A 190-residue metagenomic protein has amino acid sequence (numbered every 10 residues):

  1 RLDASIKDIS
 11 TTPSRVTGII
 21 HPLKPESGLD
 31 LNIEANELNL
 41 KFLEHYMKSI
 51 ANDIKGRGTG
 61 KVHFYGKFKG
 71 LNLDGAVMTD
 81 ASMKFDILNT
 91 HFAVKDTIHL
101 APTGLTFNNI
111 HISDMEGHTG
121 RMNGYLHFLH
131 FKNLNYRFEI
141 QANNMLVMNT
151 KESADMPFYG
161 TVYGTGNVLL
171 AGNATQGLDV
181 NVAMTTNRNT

Functional and structural regions predicted by a protein language model:
R1-K61, K69-N167, N173-T190: Interface amphipathic segments
F64: Flexible glycine-rich surface loops and low-complexity tracts that mediate binding to linear polymers
